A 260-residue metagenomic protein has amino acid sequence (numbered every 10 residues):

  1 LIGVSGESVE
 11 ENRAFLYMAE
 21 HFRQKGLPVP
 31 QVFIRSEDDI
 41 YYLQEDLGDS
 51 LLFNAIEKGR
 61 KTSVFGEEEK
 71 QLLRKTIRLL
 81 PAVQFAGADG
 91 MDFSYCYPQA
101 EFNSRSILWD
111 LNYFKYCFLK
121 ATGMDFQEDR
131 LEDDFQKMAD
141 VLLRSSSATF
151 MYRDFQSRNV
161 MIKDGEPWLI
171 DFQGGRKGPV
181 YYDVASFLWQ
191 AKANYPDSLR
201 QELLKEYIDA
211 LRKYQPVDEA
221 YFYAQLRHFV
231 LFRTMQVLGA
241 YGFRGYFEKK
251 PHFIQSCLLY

Functional and structural regions predicted by a protein language model:
L1, V83-Q84, M138-V184, N194-Y195: Active-site acidic catalytic loop and adjacent metal/ATP-binding pocket of ATP-dependent phosphoryl transfer enzymes
L1-W109, K120: ATP-binding pocket architecture of kinase catalytic cores
E67, E101, R105, N194 (+1 more regions): Short, solvent-exposed segments of well-ordered alpha helices
A88-A100, R105, D110-F150, A220: An alpha-helical support segment within catalytic cores of ATP-dependent transferases
G90-F93, Y97, E101, L108 (+4 more regions): Glycan-recognition and catalytic cores of secretory/periplasmic carbohydrate-active enzymes
N112-A121, V180-P216, H228-E248, Y260: Active-site activation/catalytic loop segments of kinase-like enzymes and analogous catalytic loops in related
P216-F222: Histidine/acidic-rich helix-loop-helix segments that form or flank divalent-metal centers in metalloenzyme catalytic
I254-L258: Short, charged, amphipathic alpha-helical segments
